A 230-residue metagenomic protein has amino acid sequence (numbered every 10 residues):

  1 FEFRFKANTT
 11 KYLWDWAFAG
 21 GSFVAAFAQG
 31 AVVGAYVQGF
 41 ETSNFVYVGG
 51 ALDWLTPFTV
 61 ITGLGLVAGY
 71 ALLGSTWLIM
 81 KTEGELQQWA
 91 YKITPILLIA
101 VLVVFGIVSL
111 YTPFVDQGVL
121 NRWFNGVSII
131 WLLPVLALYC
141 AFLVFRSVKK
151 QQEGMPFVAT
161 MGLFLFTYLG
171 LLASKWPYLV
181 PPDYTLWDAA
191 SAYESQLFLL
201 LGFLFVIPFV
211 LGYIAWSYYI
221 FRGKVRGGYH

Functional and structural regions predicted by a protein language model:
F1-D15, Y47, M80-Q88, C140-E153 (+1 more regions): Membrane-interfacial helix termini and the short, flexible loops that connect transmembrane helices in multi-pass
F1-T62: Membrane-interface helix-loop-helix junctions at boundaries between adjacent transmembrane segments
A25-Q38, V103-F114, F166-D183: Hydrophobic alpha-helical transmembrane segments in multi-pass integral membrane proteins
G39-L52, F114-F124, P182-D188: Membrane-interface helix termini and inter-helical loops of multi-pass transporters
L55-Y70, L197-V210: Hydrophobic alpha-helical transmembrane segments
L78-V103: Solvent-exposed interhelical
V115-L171: Internal helical hairpin/lid segments
V180-L199: Short, membrane-exposed interhelical loops at transmembrane-helix boundaries
